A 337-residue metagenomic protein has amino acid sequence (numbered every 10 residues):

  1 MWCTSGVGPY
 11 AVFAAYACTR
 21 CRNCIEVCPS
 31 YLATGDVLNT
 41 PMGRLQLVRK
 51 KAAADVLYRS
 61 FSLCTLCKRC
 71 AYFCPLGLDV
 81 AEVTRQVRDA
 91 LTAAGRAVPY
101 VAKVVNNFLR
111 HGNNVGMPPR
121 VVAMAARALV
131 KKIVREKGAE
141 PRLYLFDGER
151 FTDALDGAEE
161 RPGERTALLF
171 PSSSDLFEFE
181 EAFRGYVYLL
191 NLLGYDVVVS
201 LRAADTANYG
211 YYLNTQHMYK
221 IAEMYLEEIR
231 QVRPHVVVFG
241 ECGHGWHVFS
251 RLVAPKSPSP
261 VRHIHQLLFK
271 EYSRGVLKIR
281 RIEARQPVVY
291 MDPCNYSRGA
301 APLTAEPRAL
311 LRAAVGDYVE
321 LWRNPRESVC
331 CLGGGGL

Functional and structural regions predicted by a protein language model:
M1-C64: Ferredoxin-type iron-sulfur electron-transfer modules and their immediate structural context
T4, P41, R274-L337: Redox cofactor-anchoring modules in respiratory/redox and cofactor-processing assemblies
A15, L45-W246, L252-V253: Iron-sulfur-cluster electron-transfer modules
C18-C24, C67-C70, L332-L337: Cysteine-cluster motifs in flexible loop/terminal segments that predominantly coordinate metals
N23-P29, A33-D36, Y72-D79, G299 (+1 more regions): Short functional micro-motifs and their immediate structural scaffolds
P171, H265, D292-C294: Short, structured patches in soluble enzyme cores that scaffold and shape functional sites
Y219-E227, L267-V276: Active-site glycine-rich loop that binds ribose-phosphate moieties when present
W246-Q266: Short acidic, glycine/proline-enriched helix-loop-strand junctions
